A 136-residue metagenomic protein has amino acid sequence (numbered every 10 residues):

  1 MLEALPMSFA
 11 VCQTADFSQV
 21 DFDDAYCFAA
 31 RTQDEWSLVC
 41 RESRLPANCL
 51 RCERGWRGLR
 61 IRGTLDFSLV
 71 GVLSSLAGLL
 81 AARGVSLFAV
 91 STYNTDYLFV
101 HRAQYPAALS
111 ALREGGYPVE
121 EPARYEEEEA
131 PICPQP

Functional and structural regions predicted by a protein language model:
M1-L79, R83, A107-P136: Regulatory modules associated with amino-acid/nitrogen control
E35-C40, T95-H101: A generic structural motif
R83-L98, Q104, Y125-E128: A cross-kingdom feature marking solvent-exposed beta-strand/loop segments within repeated, beta-rich binding/scaffold
